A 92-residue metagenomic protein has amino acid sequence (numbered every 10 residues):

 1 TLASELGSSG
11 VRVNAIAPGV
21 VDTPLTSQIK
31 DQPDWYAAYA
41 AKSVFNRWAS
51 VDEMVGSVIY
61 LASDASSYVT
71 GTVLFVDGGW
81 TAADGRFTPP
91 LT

Functional and structural regions predicted by a protein language model:
T1: Active-site helix adjacent to the Tyr-X3-Lys
S4-S8, S67: Alpha-helical segment proximal to the catalytic Tyr-Lys
S8, P18, S63: Short, conserved catalytic or interaction motifs in soluble domains
S9, N14, T72: Rossmann-like NAD(H)/NADP(H) cofactor-binding core
A15, D34-A65, V69, V76-G78: C-terminal helical subdomain
A17-Q28: Short, flexible catalytic-loop segment of classical short-chain dehydrogenase/reductase
Q28-I29, K42: Amphipathic alpha-helical segments that mediate coupling or scaffolding at interfaces
S66-V69, L74-T92: C-terminal tail/cap regions
